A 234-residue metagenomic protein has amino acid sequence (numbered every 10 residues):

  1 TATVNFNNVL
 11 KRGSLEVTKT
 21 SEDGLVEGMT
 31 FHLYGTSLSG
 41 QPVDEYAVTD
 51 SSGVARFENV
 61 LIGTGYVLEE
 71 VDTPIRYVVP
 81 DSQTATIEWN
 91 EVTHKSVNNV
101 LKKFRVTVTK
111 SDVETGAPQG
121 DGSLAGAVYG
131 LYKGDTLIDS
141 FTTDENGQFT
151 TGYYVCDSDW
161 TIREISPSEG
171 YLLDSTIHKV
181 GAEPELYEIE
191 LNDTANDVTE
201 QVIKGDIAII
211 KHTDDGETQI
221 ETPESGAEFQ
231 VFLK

Functional and structural regions predicted by a protein language model:
T1-K234: Solvent-exposed loop/turn and edge beta-strand elements of beta-rich ligand-binding domains
